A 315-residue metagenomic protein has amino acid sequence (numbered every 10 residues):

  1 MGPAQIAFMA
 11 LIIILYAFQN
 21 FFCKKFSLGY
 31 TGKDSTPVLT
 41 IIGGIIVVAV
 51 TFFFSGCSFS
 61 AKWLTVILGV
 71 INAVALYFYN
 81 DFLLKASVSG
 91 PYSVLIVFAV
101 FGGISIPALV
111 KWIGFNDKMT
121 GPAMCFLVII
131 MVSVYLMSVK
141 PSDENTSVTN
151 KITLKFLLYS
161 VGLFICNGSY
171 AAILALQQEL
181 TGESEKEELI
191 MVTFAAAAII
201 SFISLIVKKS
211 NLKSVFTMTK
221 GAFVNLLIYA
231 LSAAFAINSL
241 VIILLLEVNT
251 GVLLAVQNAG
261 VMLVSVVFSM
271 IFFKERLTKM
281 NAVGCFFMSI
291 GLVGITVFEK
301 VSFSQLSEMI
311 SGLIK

Functional and structural regions predicted by a protein language model:
M1-K315: Polytopic alpha-helical membrane proteins, predominantly small-molecule transporters/carriers
